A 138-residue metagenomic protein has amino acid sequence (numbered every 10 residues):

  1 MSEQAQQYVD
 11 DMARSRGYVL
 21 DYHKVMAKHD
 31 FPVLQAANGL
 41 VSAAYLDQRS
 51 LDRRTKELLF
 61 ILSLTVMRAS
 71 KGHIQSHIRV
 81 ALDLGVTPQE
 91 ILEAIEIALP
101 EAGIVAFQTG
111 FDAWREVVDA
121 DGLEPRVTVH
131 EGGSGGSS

Functional and structural regions predicted by a protein language model:
M1-T55, F107-S138: Acidic, glycine/proline-rich low-complexity segments that act as flexible tails and inter-domain linkers
F31, R49, R68-K71, T87 (+1 more regions): Alpha-helix boundary/capping and short turn/kink residues
K56-L64, A94: Short, structured motif recognition centered on aromatic/hydrophobic residues
T65-V66, G135: A generic structural signal for short
M67-L92: Mid-chain, well-packed structural core segment of small domains
I97, A102-V105: Substrate/cofactor-recognition hotspot
